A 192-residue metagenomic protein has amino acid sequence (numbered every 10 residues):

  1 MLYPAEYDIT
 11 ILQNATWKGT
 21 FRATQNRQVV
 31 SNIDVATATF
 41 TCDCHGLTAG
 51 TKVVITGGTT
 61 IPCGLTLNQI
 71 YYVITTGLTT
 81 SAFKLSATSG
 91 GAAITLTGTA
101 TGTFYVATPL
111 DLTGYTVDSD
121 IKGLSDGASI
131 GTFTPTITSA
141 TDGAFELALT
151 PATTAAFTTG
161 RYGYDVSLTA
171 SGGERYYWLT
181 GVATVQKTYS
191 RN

Functional and structural regions predicted by a protein language model:
M1-N26, A107-N192: Contiguous segments within soluble domain cores/interaction surfaces
R27-P109: Small/polar beta-strand repeat architecture
